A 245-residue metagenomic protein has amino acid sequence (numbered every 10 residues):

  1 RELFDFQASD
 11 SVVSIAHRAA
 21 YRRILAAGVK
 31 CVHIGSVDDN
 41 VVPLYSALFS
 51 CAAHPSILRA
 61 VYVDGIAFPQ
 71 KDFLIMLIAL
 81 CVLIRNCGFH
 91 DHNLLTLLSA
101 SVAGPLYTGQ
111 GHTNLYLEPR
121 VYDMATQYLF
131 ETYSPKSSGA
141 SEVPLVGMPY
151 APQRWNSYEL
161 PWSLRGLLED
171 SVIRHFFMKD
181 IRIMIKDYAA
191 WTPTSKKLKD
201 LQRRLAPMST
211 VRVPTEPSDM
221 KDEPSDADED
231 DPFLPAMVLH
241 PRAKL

Functional and structural regions predicted by a protein language model:
R1-L245: Lipid deacylating catalytic domains
